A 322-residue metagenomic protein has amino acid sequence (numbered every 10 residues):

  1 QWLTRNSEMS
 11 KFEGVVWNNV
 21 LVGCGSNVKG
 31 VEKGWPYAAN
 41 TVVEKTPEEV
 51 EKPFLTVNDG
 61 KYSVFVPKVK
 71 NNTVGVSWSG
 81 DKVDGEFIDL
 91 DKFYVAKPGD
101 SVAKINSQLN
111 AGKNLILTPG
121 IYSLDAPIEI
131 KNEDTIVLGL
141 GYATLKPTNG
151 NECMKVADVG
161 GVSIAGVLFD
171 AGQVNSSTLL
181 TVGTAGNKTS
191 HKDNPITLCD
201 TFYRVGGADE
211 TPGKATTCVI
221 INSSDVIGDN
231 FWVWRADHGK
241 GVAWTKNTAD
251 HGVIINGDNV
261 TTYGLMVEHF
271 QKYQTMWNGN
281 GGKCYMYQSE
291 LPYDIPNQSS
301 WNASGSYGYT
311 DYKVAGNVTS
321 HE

Functional and structural regions predicted by a protein language model:
Q1-E322: Extracellular/periplasmic carbohydrate-active domains that bind, remodel, or depolymerize complex polysaccharides
